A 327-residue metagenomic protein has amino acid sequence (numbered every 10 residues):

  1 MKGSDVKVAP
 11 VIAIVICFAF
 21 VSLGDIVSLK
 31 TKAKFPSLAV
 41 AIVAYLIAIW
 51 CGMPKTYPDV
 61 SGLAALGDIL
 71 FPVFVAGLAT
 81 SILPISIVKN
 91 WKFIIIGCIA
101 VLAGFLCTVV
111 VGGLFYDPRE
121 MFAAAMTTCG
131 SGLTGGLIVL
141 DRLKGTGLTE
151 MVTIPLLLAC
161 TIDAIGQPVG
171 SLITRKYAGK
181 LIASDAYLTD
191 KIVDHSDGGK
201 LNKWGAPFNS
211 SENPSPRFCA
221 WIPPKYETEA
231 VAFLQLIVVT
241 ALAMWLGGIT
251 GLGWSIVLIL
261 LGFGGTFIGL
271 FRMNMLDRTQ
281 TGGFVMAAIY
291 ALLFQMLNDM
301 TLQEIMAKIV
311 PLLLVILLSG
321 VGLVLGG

Functional and structural regions predicted by a protein language model:
K2-A65, L78-T80, K203-E304: Structural signature of multi-pass alpha-helical membrane transport proteins
V8-A9, K55-V60, K89-F93, E120-F122 (+3 more regions): Short alpha-helical transmembrane interface motifs in multi-pass membrane proteins
L29, A33, P54, V109 (+5 more regions): Transmembrane helix-loop junctions in multipass membrane proteins, especially transporters and channels
K32-K34, T80-I87, F115-M121, D141-V152 (+2 more regions): Juxtamembrane helix-boundary/capping and inter-helix hinge elements in multi-pass membrane proteins
G52-P54, T108-G113, I138-L143, L148 (+1 more regions): Hydrophobic alpha-helical transmembrane segments in multi-pass integral membrane proteins
A65-F71, L78-V110, L156, V231-Q235 (+2 more regions): Entry/N-cap segments of selected transmembrane alpha helices and their immediately preceding amphipathic helices
F115-V152, L156-L157, T161, V169 (+3 more regions): Alpha-helical membrane segments and immediately flanking helix-loop junctions that form or couple to the substrate/ion
T153-Q167, S171-W221, K225: Long hydrophobic alpha-helical segments that form multi-pass transmembrane helix bundles in integral membrane proteins
